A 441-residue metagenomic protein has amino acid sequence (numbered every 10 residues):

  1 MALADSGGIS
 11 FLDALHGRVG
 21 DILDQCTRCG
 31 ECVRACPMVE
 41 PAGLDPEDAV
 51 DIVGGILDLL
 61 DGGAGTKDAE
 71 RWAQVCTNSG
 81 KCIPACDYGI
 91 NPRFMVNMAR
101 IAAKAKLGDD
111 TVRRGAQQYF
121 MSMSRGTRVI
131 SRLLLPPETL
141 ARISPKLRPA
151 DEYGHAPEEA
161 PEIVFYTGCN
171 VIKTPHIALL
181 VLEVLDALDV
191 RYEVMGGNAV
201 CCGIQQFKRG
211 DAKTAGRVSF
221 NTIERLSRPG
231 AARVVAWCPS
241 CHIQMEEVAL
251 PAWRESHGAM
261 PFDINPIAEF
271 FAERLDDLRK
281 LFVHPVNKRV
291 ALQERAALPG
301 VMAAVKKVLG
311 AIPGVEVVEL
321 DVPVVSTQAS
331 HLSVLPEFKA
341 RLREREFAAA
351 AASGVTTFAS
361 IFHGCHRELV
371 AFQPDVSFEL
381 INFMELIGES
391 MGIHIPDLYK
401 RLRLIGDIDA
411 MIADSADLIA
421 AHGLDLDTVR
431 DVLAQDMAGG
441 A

Functional and structural regions predicted by a protein language model:
M1-R18, P46-K67, L179, L332-A340: Short, charged low-complexity linear segments at domain edges
M1-R34, M38, K104-R113, D151-G154 (+8 more regions): Iron-sulfur (Fe-S) cluster-binding modules
L23, V53-Q244, V248-W253, E273-R274 (+2 more regions): Iron-sulfur-cluster electron-transfer modules
L23-P41, A73-I90, T167-N170, N198-G210 (+4 more regions): Local cysteine-cluster metal-coordination motifs and their immediate loop/turn environment, predominantly Fe-S cluster
R34-L57, Y88-A103, G210-T214, E247 (+3 more regions): Iron-sulfur (Fe-S) cluster-binding segments and ferredoxin-like electron-carrier domains, especially [2Fe-2S]
N198, I267-F270, P323-V325, M384-L386: Short, solvent-exposed coil/turn elements at secondary-structure transition points
I204-Q206, R274-D277, Q328-H331, S390-I393: Short, solvent-exposed polar/charged micro-motifs at secondary-structure junctions
P261-E273: Catalytic core of nucleotide-activated saccharide and alditol-phosphate transferases
